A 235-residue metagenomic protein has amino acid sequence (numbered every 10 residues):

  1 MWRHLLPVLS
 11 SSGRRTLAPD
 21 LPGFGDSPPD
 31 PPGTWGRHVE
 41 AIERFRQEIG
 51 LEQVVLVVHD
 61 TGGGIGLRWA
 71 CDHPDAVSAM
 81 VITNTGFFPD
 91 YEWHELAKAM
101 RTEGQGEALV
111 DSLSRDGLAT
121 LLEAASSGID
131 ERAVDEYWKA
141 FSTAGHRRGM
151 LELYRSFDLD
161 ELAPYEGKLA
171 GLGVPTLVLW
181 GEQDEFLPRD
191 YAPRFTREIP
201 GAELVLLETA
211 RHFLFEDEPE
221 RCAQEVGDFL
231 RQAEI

Functional and structural regions predicted by a protein language model:
M1-L6: The serine-hydrolase catalytic nucleophile loop
S11, R15-V58, Q224: Active-site loop/oxyanion-hole signature of alpha/beta-hydrolase fold enzymes
V58, G62, G66: Gly/Ala-rich beta-loop-alpha elbow adjacent to hydrolase catalytic centers
C71, S78-L109: Flexible "cap/lid" loop of the alpha/beta hydrolase fold
W93, D111-G171: Conserved alpha/beta-hydrolase catalytic His-Asp/Glu region
L172, V178-W180: Short beta-strand/loop motif that positions the catalytic acidic residue of the alpha/beta-hydrolase fold
Q183-L187: Acidic catalytic loop of the alpha/beta-hydrolase fold
A202-I235: Catalytic active-site module of serine/aspartate enzymes centered on a nucleophile-bearing elbow/loop
